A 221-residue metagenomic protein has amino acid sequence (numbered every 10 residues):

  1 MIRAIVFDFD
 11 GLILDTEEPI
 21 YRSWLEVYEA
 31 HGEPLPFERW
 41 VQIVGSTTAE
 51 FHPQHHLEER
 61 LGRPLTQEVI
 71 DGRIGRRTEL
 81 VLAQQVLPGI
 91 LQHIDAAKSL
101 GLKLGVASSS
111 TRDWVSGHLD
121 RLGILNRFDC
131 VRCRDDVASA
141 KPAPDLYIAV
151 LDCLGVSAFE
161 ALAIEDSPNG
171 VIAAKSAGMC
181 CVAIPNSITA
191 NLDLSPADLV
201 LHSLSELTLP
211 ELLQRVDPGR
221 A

Functional and structural regions predicted by a protein language model:
M1-R3, D95-K98, T111-A221: Asp-based, Mg2+/Mn2+-dependent phosphohydrolase catalytic module
I2-L100: N-terminal helical cap/lid subdomain that shapes the substrate entry/recognition surface in HAD-like hydrolases
G11, G45-S46, G89, G105 (+3 more regions): Glycine-centered flexibility sites
I13, Q42, V86, L104-A107 (+2 more regions): Conserved SAM-binding loop
T16-E17, I90, S108-T111, S167: Helix N-cap/beta->alpha junction signal
P34, K103, C180: Residue-level detector of anion-binding/catalytic polar loops
